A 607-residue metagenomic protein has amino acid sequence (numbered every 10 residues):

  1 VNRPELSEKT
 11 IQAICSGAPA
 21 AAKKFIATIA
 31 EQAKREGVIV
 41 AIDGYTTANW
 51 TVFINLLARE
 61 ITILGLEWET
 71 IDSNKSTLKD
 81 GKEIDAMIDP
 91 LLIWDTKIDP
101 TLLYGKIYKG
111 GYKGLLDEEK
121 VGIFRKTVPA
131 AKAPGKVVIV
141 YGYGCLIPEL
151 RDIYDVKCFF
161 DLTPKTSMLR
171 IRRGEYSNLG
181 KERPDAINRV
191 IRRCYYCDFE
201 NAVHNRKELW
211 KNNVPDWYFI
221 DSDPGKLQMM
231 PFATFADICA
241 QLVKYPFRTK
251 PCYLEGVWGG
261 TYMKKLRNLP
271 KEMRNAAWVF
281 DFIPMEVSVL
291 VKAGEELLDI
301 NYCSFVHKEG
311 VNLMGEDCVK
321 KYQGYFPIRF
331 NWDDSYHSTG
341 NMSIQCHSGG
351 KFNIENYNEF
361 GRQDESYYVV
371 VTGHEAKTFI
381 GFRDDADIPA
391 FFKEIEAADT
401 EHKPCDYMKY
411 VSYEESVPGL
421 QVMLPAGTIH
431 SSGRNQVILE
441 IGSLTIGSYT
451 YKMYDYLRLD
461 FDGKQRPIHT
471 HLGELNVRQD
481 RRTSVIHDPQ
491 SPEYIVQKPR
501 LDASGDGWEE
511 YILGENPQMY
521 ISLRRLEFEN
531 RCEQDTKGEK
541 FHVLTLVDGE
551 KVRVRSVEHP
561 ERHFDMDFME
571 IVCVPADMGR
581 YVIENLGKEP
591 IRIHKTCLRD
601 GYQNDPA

Functional and structural regions predicted by a protein language model:
V1-R35, V52-G65, K165, R172-S177 (+1 more regions): NTP-dependent small-molecule kinase module
N2-A21, L66-V137: ATP-dependent small-molecule kinase phosphotransfer cores that center on conserved nucleotide phosphate-binding segments
V40-A58: Glycine-rich phosphate-binding P-loop
F124-G180: ATP-dependent NMP and nucleoside kinases share a basic, alpha-helical "lid"
Y176, F379-D406, L439-S484, G587-A607: Double-stranded beta-helix
N212-P389, D455-K498, L523-R525: Transition-metal
S335-N341, G349, T372-E375, T428-G447 (+2 more regions): Ligand-binding loop in jelly-roll beta-barrel domains
Y410-M423, R555-R580: Short acidic-glycine-tyrosine-enriched beta hairpin
